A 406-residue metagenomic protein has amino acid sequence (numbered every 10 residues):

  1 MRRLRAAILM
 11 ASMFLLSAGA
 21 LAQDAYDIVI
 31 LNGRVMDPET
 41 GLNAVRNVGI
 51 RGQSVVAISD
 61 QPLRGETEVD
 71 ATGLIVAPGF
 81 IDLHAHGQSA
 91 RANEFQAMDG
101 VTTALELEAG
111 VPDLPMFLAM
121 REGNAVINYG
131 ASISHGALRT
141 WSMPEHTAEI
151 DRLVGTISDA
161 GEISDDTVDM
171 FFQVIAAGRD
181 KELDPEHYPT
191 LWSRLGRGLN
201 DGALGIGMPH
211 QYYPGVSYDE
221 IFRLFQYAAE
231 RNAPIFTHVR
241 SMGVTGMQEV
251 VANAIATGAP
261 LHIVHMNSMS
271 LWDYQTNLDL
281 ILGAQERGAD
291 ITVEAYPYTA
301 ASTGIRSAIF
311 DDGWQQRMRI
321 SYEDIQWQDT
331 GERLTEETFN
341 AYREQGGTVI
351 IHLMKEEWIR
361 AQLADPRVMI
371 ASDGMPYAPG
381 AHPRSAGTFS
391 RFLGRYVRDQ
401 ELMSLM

Functional and structural regions predicted by a protein language model:
A7-S17: Bacterial N-terminal signal peptides
A18-A22: Sec/Tat signal peptide C-region and signal peptidase I cleavage site
D24-I28, V35-A77: Histidine-rich, glycine-flanked metal-binding segment
G33, Q53, G73, H84 (+6 more regions): Divalent metal-coordination and catalytic microenvironments
Q61-E66, D70-N124: Metal-associated gating/positioning segment near the N- to mid-region
E94-P115, V126-A137, L199-Y213, E230-R240 (+3 more regions): Divalent metal-dependent hydrolysis catalytic cores, especially in the metallo-beta-lactamase
P112-M116, P214-L224, G246-M247: Active-site-adjacent beta->alpha loops and helix N-cap segments on the catalytic face of soluble alpha/beta enzymes
R139-I221, V251-I255, P260-L405: Active-site neighborhoods of metal-dependent hydrolases
